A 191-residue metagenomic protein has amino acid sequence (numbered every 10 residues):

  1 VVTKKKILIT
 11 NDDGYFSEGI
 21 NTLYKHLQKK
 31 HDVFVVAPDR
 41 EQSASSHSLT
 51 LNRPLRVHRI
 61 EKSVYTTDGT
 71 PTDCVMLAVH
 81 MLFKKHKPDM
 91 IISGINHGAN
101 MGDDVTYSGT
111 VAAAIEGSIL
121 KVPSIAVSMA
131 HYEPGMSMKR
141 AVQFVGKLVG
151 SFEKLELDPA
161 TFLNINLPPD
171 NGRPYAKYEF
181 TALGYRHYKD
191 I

Functional and structural regions predicted by a protein language model:
V2-T3, I7, E18-M81, K85-H86: A cross-family phosphate/adenosyl-ligand binding-site feature
T10, V36-P38, S93-N96, V127-S128 (+1 more regions): Short beta-strand segments
D13, E41, T70-P71, N96-A99 (+1 more regions): Short glycine-rich anion-binding loops that position phosphate/pyrophosphate groups of nucleotides and phosphorylated
P88-M90: Conserved acidic residues
A99-S108: Glycine/threonine-rich flexible loop motifs
A113-G117: Hydrophobic/aromatic ligand-binding patch that stacks against planar heteroaromatic rings of cofactors or nucleotides
S118-R140: Glycine-rich phosphate/pyrophosphate-binding loops and their adjacent beta-strand/loop elements at enzyme active sites
K139-I191: Electrostatically charged, flexible surface regions
